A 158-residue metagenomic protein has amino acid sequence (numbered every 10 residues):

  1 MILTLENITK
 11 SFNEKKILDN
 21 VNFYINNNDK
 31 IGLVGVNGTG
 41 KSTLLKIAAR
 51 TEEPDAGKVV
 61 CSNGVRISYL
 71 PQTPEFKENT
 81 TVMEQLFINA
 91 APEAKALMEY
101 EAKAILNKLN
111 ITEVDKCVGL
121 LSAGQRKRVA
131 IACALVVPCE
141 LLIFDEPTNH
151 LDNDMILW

Functional and structural regions predicted by a protein language model:
M1-W158: ABC ATP-binding cassette signature C-motif
